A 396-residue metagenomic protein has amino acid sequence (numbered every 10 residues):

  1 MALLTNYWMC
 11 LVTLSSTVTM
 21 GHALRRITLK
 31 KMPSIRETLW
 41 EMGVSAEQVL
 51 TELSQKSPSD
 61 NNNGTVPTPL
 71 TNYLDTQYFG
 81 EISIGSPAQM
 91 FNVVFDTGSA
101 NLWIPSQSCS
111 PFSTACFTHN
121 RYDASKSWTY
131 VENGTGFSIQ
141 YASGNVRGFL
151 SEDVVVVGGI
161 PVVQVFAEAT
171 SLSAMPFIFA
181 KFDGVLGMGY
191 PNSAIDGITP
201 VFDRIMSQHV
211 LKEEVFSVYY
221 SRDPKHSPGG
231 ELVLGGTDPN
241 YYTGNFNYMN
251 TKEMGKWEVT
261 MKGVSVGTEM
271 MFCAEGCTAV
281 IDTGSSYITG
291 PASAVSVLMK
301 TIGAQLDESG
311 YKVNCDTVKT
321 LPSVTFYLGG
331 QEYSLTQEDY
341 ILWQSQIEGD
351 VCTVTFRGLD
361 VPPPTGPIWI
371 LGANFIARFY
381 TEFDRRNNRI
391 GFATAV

Functional and structural regions predicted by a protein language model:
A2-V165, A174-M175, A194, N240-K256 (+4 more regions): Zymogen propeptides
G80-I84, S151-G159, V218-Y220, G263-V266 (+1 more regions): Short conserved beta-strand and strand-loop elements enriched in small hydrophobics with frequent Asp/Gly
I82, V93-D96, V155, G187 (+7 more regions): Structural signal for hydrophobic/aromatic residues that build the beta-strand cores of folded beta-sheet domains
M90-P105, F272-T301: Active-site beta-strand/loop microenvironment that shapes enzyme catalytic pockets
N133-S138, I198-S207, G303-N314: Charged, amphipathic alpha-helical segments
G144, D153, V162-N250, E338-V396: Glycine-rich flap/beta-hairpin and adjacent strands of clan AA aspartyl proteases
G148-E152, F182, A274, K319-T320: Short, solvent-exposed loop/turn segments enriched in Ser/Thr/Gly
S309-Y333: Extended C-terminal subregions enriched in glycine
